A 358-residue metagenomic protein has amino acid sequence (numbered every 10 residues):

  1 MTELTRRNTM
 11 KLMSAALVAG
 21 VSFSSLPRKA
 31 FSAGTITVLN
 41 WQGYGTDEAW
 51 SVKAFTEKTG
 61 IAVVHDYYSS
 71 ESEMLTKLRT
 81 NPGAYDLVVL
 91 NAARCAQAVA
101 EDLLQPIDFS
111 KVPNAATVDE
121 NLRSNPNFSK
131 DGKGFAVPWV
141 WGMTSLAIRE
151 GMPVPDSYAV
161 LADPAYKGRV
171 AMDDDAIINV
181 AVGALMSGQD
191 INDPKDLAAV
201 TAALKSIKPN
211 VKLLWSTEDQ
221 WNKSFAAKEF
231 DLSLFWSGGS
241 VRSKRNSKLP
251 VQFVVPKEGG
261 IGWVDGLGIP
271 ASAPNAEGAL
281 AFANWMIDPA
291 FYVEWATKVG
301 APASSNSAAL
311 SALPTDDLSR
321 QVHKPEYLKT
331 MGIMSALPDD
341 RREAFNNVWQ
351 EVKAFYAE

Functional and structural regions predicted by a protein language model:
M1-G20: N-terminal secretory signal peptides and thylakoid transit peptides that target proteins across membranes
A33-A98: Early extracytoplasmic/lumenal segment of secretory-pathway proteins
G45-E48, V89-A226: Extracytoplasmic ligand-binding site segments that recognize negatively charged/polar headgroups
R94-Q97, A226, L232-L249: A ligand-binding cleft/hinge motif common to bilobed small-molecule-binding domains
S145-M152, A184-M186, W263-A276, A283 (+1 more regions): A bilobed periplasmic-binding-protein/Venus flytrap-type ligand-binding module shared by bacterial periplasmic
T201-I207, S247-A271: Periplasmic-binding protein-like
P270-T330: Mature extracytoplasmic/periplasmic domains
P325-E358: Conserved C-terminal helix/tail region of periplasmic/extracytoplasmic solute-binding proteins
